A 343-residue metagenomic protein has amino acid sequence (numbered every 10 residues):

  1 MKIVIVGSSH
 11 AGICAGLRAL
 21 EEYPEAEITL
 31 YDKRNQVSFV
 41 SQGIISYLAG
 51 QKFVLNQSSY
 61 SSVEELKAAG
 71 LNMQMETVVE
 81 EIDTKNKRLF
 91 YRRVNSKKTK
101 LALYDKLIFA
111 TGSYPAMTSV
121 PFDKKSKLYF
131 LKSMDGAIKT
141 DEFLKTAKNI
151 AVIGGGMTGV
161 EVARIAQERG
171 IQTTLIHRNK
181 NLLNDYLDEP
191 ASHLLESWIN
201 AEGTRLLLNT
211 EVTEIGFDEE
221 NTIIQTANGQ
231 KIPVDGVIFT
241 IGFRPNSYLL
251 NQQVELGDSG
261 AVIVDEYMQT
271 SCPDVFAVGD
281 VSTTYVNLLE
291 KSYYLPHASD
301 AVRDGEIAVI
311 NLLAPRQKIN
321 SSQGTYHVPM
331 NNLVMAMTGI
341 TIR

Functional and structural regions predicted by a protein language model:
M1-N72, A163-L187: Beta1-alpha1 glycine-rich phosphate/pyrophosphate-binding loop at the start of Rossmann-like nucleotide-binding domains
K2, E76, T146-N149, N209: Phosphate-coordination loops involved in phosphoryl transfer and adenosine-cofactor binding
V6, A102-G112, P233-G242, G305: Short hydrophobic core segments
S8, G12, T284-R343: Mid-to-C-terminal Rossmann-like scaffold of FAD/NAD(P)H-dependent oxidoreductases
E25-E27, K67-N95, A102, R169-V264: A Rossmann-like FAD-binding core segment of flavoenzymes
I45, N149, T158-E214, D300 (+1 more regions): Rossmann-like dinucleotide-binding cores of NAD(P)H-dependent redox enzymes
F109-R169, Q252, V264-E266: Glycine-rich dinucleotide-binding loop and its adjacent helix/turn
S126-A147, K231-I307: FAD-site-proximal beta/loop scaffold in flavoenzymes
